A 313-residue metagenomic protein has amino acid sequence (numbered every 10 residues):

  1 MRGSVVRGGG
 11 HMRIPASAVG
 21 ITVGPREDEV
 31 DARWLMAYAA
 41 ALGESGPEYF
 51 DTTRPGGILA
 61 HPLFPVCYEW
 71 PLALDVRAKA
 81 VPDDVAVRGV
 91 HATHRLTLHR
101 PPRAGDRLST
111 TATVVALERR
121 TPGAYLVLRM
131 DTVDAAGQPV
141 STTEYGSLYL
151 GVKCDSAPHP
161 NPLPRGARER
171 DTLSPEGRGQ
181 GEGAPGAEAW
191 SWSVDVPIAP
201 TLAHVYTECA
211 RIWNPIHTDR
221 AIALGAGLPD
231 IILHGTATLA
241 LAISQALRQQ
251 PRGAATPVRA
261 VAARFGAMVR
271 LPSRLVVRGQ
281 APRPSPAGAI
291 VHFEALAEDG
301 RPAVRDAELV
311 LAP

Functional and structural regions predicted by a protein language model:
M1-G3, A167-E169, G177-E182: Glycine-biased, low-complexity coil/linker segments
R2-H11: Short, Lys/Arg-enriched N-terminal segments with co-localized hydrophobic residues within the first ~10-30 amino acids
H11-H91, C154, P185-G253: Hot-dog-fold acyl-thioester-processing enzymes
H11-S17, T93-A157, G183-I198, V269-P272 (+1 more regions): HotDog/MaoC-like acyl-thioester-processing domains
R88-R95, T256-V261: Short, structured beta-strand/loop micro-motifs enriched in basic residues and often containing a Trp
H159-N161, D171: Intrinsic-disorder-associated, low-complexity terminal segments enriched in Asp/Asn/His/Tyr and depleted of Lys/Arg
A221-R283, A289, A295-R301: Catalytic-pocket segment enriched in acidic/His residues
